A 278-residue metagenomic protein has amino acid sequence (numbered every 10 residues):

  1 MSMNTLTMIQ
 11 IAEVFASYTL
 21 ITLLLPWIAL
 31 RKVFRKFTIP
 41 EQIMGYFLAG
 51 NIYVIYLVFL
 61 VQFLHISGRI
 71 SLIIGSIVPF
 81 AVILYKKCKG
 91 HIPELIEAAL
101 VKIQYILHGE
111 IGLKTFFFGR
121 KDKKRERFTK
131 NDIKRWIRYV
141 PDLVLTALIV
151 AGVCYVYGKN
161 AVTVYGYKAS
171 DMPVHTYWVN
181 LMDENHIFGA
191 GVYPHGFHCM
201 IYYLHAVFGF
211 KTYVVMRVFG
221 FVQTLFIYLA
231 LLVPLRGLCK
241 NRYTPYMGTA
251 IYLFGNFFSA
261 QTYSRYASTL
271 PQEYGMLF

Functional and structural regions predicted by a protein language model:
M1-W136: Membrane-embedded, hydrophobic transmembrane alpha-helices
E13-I28, V162-P173, M216-T224: Hydrophobic alpha-helical transmembrane segments
W27, V58, Y177, Y202 (+1 more regions): Transmembrane alpha-helix boundary and packing residues in multipass membrane permease domains and related
F47-V58, T146-C154, F197, F219-L238 (+1 more regions): Membrane-embedded helix bundles of polyisoprenyl
Q62-I66, N160-V164, A260-L270: Membrane-interface helix caps and helix-loop-helix hairpins in membrane proteins
Y85, R138-K168: Transmembrane signal-anchor helices characteristic of membrane glycosylation enzymes that use polyprenol
T163-K168, D183-H198: Membrane-proximal lumenal/periplasmic loop motifs of glycosylation machinery
A190-T212: Short hydrophobic/aromatic helix or loop-helix immediately within or flanking a transmembrane segment in polytopic
